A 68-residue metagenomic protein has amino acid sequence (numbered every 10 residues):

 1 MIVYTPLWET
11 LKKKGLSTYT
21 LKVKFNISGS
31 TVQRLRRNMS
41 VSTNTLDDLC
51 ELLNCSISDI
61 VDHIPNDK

Functional and structural regions predicted by a protein language model:
M1-S17: A short, Lys/Arg-rich alpha-helix, primarily the initiator
W8, Y19, Q33, D47 (+1 more regions): Residues within the helices of the helix-turn-helix
E9-T10, R34-L35, V61-K68: Short, charged recognition helix plus adjacent turn of helix-turn-helix-like nucleic-acid-binding domains
L11, K22, C50: The alpha-helix within a helix-turn-helix
G15-Q33: Short alpha-helical DNA-recognition segment
N38-E51: Short, basic-rich loop-to-helix N-cap that marks the start of a DNA-contacting helix
